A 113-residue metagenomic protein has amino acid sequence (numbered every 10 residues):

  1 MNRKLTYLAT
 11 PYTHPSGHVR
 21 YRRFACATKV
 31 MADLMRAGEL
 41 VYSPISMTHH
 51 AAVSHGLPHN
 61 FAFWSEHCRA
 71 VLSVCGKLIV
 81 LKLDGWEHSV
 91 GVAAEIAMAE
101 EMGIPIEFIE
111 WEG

Functional and structural regions predicted by a protein language model:
M1-G113: Catalytic phosphate/metal-binding cores of nucleic-acid and nucleotide-processing enzymes, i.e., regions that mediate
